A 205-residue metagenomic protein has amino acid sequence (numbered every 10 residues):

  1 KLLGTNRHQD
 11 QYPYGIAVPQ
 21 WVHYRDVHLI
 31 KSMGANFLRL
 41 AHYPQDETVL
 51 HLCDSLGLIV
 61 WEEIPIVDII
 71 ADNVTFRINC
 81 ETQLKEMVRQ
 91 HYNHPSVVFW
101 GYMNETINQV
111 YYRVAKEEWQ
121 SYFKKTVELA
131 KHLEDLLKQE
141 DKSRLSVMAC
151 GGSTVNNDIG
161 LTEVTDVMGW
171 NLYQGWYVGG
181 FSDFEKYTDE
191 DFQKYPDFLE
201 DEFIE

Functional and structural regions predicted by a protein language model:
K1-Y112, E128-K131, S146, M168 (+1 more regions): Active-site-adjacent substrate/metal-binding segments within catalytic domains of carbohydrate-active enzymes
V114-E205: Extracellular glycoside hydrolase catalytic/binding regions
